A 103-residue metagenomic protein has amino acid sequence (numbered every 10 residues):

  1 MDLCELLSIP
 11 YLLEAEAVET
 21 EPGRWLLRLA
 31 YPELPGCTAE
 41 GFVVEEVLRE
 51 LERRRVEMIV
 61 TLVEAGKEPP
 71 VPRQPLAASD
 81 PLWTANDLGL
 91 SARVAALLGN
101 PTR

Functional and structural regions predicted by a protein language model:
M1, L13, P22-W25, V44-E46: Short secondary-structure boundary micro-motifs
M1-E16, R49-R103: Short, charged, surface-exposed hinge/linker loops at domain edges that act as mobile lids or interdomain connectors
A15-L34: Short aromatic-glycine-(Arg/Gly/Cys) micro-motifs in beta-strand/loop hairpins
R24, E40, E50: Residue-level signal for functionally critical sites in structured catalytic/ligand-binding pockets
P35-E46: A short, exposed loop/beta-hairpin motif centered on an aromatic-Gly-Thr core
